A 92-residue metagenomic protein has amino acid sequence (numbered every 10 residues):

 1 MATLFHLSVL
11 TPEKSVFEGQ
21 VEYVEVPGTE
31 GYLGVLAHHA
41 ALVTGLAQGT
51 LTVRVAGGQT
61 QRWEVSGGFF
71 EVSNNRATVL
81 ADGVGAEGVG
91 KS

Functional and structural regions predicted by a protein language model:
L4-S92: Compact, glycine-rich, soluble single-domain proteins
